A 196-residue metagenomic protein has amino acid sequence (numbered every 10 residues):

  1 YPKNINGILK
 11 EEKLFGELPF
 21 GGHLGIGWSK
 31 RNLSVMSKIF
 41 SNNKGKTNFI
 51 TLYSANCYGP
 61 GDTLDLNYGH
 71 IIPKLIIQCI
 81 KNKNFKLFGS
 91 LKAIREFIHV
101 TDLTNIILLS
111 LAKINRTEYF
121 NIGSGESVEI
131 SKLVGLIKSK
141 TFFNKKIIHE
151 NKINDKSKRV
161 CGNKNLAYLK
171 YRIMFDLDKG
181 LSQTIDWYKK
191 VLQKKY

Functional and structural regions predicted by a protein language model:
Y1-I26, S41-T47, C57, D62-L66: Active-site "gating" loop of Rossmann-like NAD(P)-dependent oxidoreductase/epimerase domains
I5, N67, I71, L75 (+1 more regions): Activation loop
K10, C79-Y196: C-terminal substrate-binding subdomain of Rossmann-fold SDR/epimerase-dehydratase oxidoreductases
F15, N32-L33, H99-D102: Conserved cofactor-binding/catalytic machinery of classical short-chain dehydrogenase/reductase
F20-Y53, I76-K81: Active-site Tyr-X1-5-Lys
G22-I26, A55-G69, G89-T101, E126 (+1 more regions): Glycine-rich "substrate-gating" loop/helix at the edge of Rossmann-like oxidoreductase active sites
N32-V35, H70-I71, R172: Short, conserved clusters of charged catalytic residues that mark active-site and nucleotide-handling motifs
S37, I72, I76, V134-K138: A conserved short alpha-helical segment within the catalytic HATPase_c
